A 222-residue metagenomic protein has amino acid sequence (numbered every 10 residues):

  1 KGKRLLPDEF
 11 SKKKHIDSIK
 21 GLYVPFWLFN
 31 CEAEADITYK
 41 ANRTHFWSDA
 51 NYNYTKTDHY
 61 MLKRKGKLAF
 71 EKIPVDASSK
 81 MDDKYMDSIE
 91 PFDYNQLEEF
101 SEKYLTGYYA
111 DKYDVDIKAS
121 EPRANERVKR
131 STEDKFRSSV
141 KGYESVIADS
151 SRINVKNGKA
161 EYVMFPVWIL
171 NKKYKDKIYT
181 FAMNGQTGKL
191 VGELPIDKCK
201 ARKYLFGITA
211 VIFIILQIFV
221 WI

Functional and structural regions predicted by a protein language model:
K1-K173, I178: Charged, low-complexity helical/coil segments in non-catalytic cytosolic or luminal regions
F29, E161-V211: Extended hydrophobic
T57-K65, K200-K203, V211-I215: Short C-terminal domain-edge/linker segments immediately following a structured domain
I214-I222: Juxtamembrane boundary at the C-terminal end of a transmembrane helix
